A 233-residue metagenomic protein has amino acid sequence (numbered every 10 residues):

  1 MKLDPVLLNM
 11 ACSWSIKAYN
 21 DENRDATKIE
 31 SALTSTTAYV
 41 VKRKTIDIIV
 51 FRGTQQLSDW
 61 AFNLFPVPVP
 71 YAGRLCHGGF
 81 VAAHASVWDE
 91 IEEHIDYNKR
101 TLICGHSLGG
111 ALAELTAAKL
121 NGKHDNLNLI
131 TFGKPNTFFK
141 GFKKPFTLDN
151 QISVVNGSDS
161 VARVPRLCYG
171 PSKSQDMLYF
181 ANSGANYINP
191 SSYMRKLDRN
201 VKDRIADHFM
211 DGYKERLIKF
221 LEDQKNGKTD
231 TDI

Functional and structural regions predicted by a protein language model:
M1-C104, L108-I233: Non-catalytic, mobile gating and regulatory segments of ester bond hydrolases
